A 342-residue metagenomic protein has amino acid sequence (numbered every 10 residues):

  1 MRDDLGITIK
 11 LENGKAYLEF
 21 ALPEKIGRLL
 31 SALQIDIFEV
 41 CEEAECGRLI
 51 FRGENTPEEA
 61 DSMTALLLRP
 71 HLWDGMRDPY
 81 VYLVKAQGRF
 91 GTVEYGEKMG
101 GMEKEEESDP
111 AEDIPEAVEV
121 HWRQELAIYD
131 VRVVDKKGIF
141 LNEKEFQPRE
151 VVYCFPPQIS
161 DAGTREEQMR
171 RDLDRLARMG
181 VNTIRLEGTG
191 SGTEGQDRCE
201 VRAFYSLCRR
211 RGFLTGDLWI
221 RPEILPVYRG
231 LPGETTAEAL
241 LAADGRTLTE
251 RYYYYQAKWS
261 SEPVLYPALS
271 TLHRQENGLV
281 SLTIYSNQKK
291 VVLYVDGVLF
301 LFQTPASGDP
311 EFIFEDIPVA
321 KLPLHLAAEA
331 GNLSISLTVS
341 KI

Functional and structural regions predicted by a protein language model:
M1, Y255-V264: Proline/serine/threonine-rich low-complexity linkers at boundaries of modular beta-sandwich domains
M1-E187, G192-G212, A268-I342: Secreted/periplasmic carbohydrate-active enzymes, especially glycoside hydrolases
E145, I224-Y228, P263: Short hydrophobic/aromatic-rich motifs at helix boundaries and adjacent loops
S160-T164, A237-T247, W259-E262: Short, exposed beta-strand "edge-strand" segments with a Pro/Gly-rich flavor and a Y/T-containing core
G212-D217, W259: A generic secondary-structure signal for well-formed alpha-helical elements
D217-R246: Aromatic/acidic polysaccharide-binding cleft in carbohydrate-active enzymes
E250-Y253: Transmembrane-lumen/periplasm boundary regions of multi-pass, lipid-linked membrane glycan transferases
